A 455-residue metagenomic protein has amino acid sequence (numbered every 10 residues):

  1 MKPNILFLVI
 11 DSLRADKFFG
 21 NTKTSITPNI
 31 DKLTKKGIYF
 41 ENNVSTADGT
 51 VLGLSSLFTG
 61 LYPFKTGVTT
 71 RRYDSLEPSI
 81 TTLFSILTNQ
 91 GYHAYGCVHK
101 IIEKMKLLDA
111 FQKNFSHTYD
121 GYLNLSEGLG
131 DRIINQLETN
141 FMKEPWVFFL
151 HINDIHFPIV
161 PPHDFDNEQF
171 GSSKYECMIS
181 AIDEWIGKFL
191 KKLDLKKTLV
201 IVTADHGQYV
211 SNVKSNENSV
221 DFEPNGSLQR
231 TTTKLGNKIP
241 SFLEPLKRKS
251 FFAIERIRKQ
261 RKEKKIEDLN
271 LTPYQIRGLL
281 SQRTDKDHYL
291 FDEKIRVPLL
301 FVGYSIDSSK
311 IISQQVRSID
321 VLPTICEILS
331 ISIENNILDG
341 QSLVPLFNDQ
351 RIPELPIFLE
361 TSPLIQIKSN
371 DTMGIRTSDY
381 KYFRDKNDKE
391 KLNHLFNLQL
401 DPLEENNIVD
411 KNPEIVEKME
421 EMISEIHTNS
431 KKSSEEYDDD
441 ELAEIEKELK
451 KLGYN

Functional and structural regions predicted by a protein language model:
M1-N455: Catalytic domains that recognize anionic headgroups
